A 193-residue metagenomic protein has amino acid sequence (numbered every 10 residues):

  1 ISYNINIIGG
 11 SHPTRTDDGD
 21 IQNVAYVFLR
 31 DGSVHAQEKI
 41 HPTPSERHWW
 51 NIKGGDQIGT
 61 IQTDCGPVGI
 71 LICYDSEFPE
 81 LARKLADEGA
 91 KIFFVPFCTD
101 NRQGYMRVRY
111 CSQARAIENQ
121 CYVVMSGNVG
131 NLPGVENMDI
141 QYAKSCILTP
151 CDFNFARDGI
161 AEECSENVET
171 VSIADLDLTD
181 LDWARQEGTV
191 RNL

Functional and structural regions predicted by a protein language model:
I1-I8, E77-E169: CN hydrolase (nitrilase-like) catalytic-core segments centered on the catalytic cysteine and neighboring Lys/Glu
S11, I72, G127: A cross-domain feature marking catalytic cores of carbohydrate-active enzymes and several ubiquitous metabolic/repair
T14-E88, N101-A114, V190: Active-site catalytic loop in hydrolytic enzyme cores
N23-V27, G59-T60, M125, K144-I147 (+1 more regions): Short beta-strand scaffold segments in enzyme catalytic cores
L29, T149, L178-D180: Non-catalytic surface loops within mature trypsin-like serine protease
G32-H35, F153-F155, L181-D182: Short helix-loop capping/hinge motifs at secondary-structure junctions, enriched in acidic/polar residues
K39-I52, E169-W183: A short, polar/charged loop-to-alpha-helix boundary motif
R185-L193: Flexible mid-to-C-terminal extensions adjoining Fe-S/redox cofactors in radical SAM and related proteins
